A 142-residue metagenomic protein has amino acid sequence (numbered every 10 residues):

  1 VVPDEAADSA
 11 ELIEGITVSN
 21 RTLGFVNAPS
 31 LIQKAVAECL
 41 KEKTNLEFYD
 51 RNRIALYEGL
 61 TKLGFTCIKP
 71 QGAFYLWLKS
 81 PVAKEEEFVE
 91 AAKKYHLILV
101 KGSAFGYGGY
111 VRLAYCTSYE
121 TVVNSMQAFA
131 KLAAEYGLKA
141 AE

Functional and structural regions predicted by a protein language model:
V1-E142: PLP-dependent class I/II
